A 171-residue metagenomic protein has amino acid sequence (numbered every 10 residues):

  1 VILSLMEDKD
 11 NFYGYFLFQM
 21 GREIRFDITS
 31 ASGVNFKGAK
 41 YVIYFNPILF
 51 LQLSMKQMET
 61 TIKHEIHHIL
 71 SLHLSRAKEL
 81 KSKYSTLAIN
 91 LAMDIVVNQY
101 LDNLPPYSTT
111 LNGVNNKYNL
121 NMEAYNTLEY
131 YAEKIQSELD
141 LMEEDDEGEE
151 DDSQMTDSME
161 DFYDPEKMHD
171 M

Functional and structural regions predicted by a protein language model:
V1-T60, I66-M171: Short, functionally important secondary-structure microenvironments
